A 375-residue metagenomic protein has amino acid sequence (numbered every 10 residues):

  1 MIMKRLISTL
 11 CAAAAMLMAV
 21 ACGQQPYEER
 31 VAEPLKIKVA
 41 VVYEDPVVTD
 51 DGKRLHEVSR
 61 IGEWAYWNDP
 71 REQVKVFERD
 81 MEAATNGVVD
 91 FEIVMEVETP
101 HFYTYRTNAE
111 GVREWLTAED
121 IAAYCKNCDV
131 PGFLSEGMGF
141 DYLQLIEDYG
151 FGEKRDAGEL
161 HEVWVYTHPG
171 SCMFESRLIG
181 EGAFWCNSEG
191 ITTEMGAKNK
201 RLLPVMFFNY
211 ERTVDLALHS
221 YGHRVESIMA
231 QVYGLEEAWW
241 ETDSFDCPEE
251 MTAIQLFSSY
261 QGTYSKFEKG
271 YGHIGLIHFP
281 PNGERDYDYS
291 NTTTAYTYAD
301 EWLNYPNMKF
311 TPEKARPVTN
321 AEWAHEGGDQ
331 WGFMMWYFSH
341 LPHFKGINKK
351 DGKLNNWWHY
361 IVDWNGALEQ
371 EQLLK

Functional and structural regions predicted by a protein language model:
K4-A12: Sec-dependent signal peptide recognition, specifically the positively charged N-region followed immediately by
A19-A21: C-terminal motif of bacterial Sec signal peptides marking the signal peptidase cleavage site
Y27-E153, F174-E175: Propeptide-to-catalytic entry region of secreted or membrane-anchored zinc metalloproteases
Y27-E63, Y233-K375: Replace "(M1/M4/M9/M12/WLM)" with "(e.g., M1/M4/M8/M9/M12/M26/WLM)" and add "not limited to" to clarify scope
V42-D45, Y166-G170, F208, S227: Active-site-proximal beta-strand/loop segments in catalytic clefts of secreted hydrolases
T49-D50, C172-S176, V225-E226, Y233-G234: Short catalytic/ligand-binding loop motif for oxyanion handling, primarily in non-cytosolic enzymes, centered on
F151-T193: Auxiliary, metal-adjacent structural segments of Zn-dependent hydrolase domains
E211-V232: Active-site recognition of the HExxH zinc-binding catalytic motif
